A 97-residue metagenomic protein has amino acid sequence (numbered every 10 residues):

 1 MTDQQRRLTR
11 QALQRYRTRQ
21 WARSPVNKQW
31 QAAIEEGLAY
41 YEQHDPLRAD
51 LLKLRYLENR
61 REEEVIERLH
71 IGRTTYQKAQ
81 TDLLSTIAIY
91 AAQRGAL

Functional and structural regions predicted by a protein language model:
M1-Q43, T75, A88-L97: N-terminal interaction/assembly modules
A33-E36, L51, E64: Generic beta-strand or strand-like secondary-structure segments
Q43-R60: Short amphipathic alpha helix immediately N-terminal
E58-T75: Helix-turn-helix DNA-binding module
N59, L83, Y90, R94: The DNA-recognition helices of helix-turn-helix-type DNA-binding domains
A79: Residues within the DNA-recognition helix of helix-turn-helix
